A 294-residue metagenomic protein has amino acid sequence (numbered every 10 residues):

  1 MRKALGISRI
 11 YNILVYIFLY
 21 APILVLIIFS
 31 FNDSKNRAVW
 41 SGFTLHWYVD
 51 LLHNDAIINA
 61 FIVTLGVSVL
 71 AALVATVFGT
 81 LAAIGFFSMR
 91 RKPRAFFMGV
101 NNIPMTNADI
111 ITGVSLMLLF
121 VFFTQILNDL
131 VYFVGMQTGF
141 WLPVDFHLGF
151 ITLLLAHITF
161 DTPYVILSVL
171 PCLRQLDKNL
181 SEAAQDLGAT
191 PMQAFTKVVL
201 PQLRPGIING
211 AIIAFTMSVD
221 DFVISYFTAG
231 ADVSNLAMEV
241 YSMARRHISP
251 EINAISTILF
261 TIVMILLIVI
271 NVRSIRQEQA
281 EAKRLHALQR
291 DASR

Functional and structural regions predicted by a protein language model:
M1-L5, L70-N101, V114, L118-V121 (+2 more regions): Transmembrane-helix boundary motif in ABC transporter permease subunits
R2-A4, Y48-A56, V219-R276: Interhelical loop and adjacent transmembrane-helix boundary motif in polytopic membrane transport permeases
R2-I10, F86, V134, L170-Q185 (+2 more regions): C-terminal transmembrane helix and the adjacent membrane-cytosol boundary/short C-terminal tail of inner/organellar
A4, K35-A71, R245-R246: Periplasmic/extracellular loop-to-transmembrane helix junction in inner-membrane transport proteins
Y11, Y16-I23, I103, N107 (+3 more regions): Transmembrane alpha-helices
A21-D55, Y226-A231, K283: Short membrane-interfacial helix/loop motifs at transmembrane-helix boundaries
N36-S41, L45-H46, D50, I110-I158 (+2 more regions): Membrane-interfacial helix termini and adjacent extracytoplasmic/periplasmic loops of multi-pass transporters
I58, I62, G66-F78, A82 (+5 more regions): Hydrophobic alpha-helical transmembrane segments of multipass integral membrane proteins, especially permease/channel
